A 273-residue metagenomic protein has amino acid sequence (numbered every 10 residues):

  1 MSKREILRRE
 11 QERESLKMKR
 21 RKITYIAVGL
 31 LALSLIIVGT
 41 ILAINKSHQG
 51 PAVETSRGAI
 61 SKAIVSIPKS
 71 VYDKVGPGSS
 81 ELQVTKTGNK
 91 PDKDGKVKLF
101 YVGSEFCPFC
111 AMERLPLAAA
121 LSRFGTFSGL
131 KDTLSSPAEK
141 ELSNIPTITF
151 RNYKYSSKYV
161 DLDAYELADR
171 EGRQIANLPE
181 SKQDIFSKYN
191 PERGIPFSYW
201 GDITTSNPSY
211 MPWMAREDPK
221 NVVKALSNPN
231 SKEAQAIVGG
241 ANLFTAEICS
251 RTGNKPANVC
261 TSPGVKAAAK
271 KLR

Functional and structural regions predicted by a protein language model:
M1-K98, M112-R114, S122-R273: Non-globular targeting/processing and membrane-anchoring segments
K98-S104: Short glycine-rich or small-residue beta-strand-to-loop segments that form or flank ligand, phosphate, metal/Fe-S
S104-L115: Conserved redox-active cysteine motifs that mediate thiol-disulfide chemistry, especially di-cysteine Cys-X(1-2)-Cys
